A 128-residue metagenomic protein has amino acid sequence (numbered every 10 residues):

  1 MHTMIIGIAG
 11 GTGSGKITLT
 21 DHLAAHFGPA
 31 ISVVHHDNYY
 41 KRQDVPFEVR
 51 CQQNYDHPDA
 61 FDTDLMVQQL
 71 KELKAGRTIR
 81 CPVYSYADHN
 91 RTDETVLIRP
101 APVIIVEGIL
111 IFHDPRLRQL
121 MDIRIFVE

Functional and structural regions predicted by a protein language model:
M1-T3: Phosphate-binding P-loop
I5-G7: Short hydrophobic/aromatic beta-strand immediately N-terminal to the Walker A/P-loop
G11: P-loop (Walker A) phosphate-binding loop of NTP-binding proteins
K16: Conserved lysine of the Walker
L19, L23: Hydrophobic positions on the alpha1 helix immediately C-terminal to the Walker A/P-loop
A25-V33: Post-Walker A helix-loop "phosphate-sensing" segment adjacent to the P-loop in P-loop NTPases
S32-H35, K41-D88: Conserved nucleotide-sensing/catalytic segment adjacent to the nucleotide-binding pocket in NTP-handling enzymes
T92-E128: ATP-dependent NMP and nucleoside kinases share a basic, alpha-helical "lid"
